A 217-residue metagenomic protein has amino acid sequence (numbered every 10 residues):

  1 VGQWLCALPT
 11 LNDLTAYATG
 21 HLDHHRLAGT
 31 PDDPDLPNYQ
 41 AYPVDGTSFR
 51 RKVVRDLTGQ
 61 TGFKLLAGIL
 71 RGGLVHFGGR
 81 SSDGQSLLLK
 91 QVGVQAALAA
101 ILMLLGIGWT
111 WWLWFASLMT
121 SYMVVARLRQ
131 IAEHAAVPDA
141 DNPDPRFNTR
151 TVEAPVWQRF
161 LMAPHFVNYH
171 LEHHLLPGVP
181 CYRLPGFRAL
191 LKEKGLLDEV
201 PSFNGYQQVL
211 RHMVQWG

Functional and structural regions predicted by a protein language model:
Q3-W112, A116, C181-G217: Non-catalytic, topology-defining segments of multipass membrane proteins
Y17-G29, L128-A136, P164-V179: Histidine-centered catalytic micro-motifs
T58-G62, W157-V167: Long helical/loop segments within the catalytic core of UDP-sugar-dependent glycosyltransferases, especially the large
Q85, A96, M123-V125, M162-P164 (+1 more regions): Short hydrophobic "helix-edge" motifs at membrane interfaces and signal-peptide entry regions
A116-S117, R129, L176, R188: Generic hydrophobic alpha-helical scaffold/packing signal
A116-V124: Small-residue-enriched core segments of transmembrane alpha-helices in multipass membrane transport and channel
V124-R159: Membrane-interfacial segments at transmembrane helix termini in multi-pass membrane proteins
V137-D141, L175-L176, G186, K192-K194: Polar-ligand-bearing catalytic/cofactor-coordination segments of membrane-embedded or membrane-tethered inner-membrane
